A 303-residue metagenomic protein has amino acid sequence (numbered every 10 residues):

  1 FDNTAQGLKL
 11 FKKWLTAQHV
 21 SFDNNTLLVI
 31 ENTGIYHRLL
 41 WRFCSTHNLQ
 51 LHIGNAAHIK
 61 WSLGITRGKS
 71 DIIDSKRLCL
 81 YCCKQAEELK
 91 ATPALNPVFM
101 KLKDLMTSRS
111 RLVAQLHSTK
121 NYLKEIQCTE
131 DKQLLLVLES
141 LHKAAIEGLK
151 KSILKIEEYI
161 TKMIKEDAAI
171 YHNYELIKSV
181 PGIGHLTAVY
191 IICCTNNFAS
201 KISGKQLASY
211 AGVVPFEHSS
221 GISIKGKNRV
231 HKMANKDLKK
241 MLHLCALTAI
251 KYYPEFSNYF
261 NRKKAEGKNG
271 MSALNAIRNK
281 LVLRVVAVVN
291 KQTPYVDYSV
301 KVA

Functional and structural regions predicted by a protein language model:
F1-F22, L27: Nucleic-acid-processing active sites and adjacent nucleic-acid-binding tracks, predominantly divalent metal-dependent
T26-L39: Acidic, metal-coordinating catalytic cores used for nucleic-acid/nucleotide bond scission and strand-transfer chemistry
T46, H52, A56-L176: Long, charge-rich intrinsically disordered scaffolds of nucleic-acid metabolism proteins
Q85-K90, T119, N196-S200, A249-E255 (+1 more regions): Short helix-capping/linker segments at secondary-structure and domain boundaries
K90-D104, L134, G226-R229, N258-N275: Short, solvent-exposed helix-loop connector elements
S179, H185, V189-E266, G270 (+1 more regions): Phosphate-backbone recognition surface of nucleic-acid-processing proteins
P254-A303: Acidic, carboxylate-rich catalytic segments that either coordinate divalent cations
